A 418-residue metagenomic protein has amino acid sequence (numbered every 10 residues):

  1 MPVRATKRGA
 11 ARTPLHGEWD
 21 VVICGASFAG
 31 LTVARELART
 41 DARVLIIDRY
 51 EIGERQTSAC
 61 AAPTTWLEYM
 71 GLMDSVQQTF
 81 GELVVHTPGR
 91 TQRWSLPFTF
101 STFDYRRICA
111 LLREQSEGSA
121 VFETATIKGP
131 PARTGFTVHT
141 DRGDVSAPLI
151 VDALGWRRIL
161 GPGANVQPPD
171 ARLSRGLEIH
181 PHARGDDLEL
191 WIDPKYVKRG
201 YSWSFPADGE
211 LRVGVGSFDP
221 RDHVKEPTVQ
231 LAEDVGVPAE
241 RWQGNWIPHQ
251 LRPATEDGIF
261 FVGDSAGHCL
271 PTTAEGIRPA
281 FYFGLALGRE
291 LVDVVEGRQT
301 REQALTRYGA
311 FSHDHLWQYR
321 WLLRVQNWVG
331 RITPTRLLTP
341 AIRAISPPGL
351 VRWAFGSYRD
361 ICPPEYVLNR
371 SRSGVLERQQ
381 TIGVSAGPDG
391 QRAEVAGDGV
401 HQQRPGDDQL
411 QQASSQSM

Functional and structural regions predicted by a protein language model:
M1-W19: Extreme N-terminal leader/targeting segments of oxidoreductases
G25-S27: Glycine-rich Rossmann-fold phosphate-binding loop(s) that bind the pyrophosphate of adenine dinucleotide cofactors
A38-T57: Glycine-rich FAD pyrophosphate-binding loop
G53-E54, Y69-V84, P169-A171, R301-E302 (+1 more regions): A short alpha-helix-loop-beta-strand transition element characteristic of N-terminal alpha/beta dinucleotide-binding
T64-R113: A conserved beta-strand/loop capping segment in the N-terminal third of enzymes that catalyze redox or closely related
Q115-E240, L251: Predominantly flavin-linked oxidoreductase catalytic cores and closely associated redox partners
G129, D144, D219-E296: FAD/FMN-dependent oxidoreductases across multiple families
V292-G387, D407: C-terminal helical "tail/cap" subdomain of flavin- and related membrane-associated enzymes
